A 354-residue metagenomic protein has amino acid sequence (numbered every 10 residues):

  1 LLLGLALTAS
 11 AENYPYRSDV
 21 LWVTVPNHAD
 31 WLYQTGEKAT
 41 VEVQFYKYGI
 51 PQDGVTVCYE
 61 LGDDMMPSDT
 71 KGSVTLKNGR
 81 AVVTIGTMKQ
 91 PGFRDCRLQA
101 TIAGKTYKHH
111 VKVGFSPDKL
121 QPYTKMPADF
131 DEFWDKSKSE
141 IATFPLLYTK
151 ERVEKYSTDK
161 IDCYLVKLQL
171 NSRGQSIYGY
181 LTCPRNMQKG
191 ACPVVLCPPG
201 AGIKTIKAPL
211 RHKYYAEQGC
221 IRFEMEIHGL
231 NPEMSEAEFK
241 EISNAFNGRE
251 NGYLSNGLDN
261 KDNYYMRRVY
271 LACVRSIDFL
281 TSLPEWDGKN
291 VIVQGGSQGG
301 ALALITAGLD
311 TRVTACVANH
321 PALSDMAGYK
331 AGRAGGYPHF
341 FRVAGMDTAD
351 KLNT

Functional and structural regions predicted by a protein language model:
E12-W22: Proline/serine/threonine-rich low-complexity linkers at boundaries of modular beta-sandwich domains
H28-W31, A142-Q188: N-terminal cap/lid segment of alpha/beta-hydrolase-fold proteins
P91-A103: Short, aromatic- and glycine-rich surface loops/edge beta-strands on solvent-exposed regions
G104-T124: Short beta-strand elements
L181, G190-A201: Short beta-strand element of the alpha/beta-hydrolase
A201-L271, F279, G328-Y337: Cap/lid segment of the alpha/beta-hydrolase catalytic domain
M234-E238, G300-L352: Hydrolase active-site cap/lid region
W286-G296: Alpha/beta-hydrolase fold nucleophile elbow
